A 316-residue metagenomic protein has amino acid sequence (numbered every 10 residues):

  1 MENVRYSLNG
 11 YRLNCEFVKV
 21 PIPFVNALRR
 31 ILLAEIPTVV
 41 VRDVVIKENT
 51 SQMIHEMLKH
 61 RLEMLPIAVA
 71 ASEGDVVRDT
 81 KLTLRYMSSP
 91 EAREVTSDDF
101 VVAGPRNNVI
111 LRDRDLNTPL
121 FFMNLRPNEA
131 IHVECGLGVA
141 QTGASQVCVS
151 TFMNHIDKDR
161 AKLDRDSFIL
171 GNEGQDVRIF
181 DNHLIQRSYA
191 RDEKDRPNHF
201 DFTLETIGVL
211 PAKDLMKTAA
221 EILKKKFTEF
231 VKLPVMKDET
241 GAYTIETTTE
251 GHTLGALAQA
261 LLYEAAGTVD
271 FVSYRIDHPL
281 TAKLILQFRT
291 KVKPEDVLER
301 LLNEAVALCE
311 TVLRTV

Functional and structural regions predicted by a protein language model:
M1-V316: Protein-protein interaction/assembly regions in multi-subunit complexes
